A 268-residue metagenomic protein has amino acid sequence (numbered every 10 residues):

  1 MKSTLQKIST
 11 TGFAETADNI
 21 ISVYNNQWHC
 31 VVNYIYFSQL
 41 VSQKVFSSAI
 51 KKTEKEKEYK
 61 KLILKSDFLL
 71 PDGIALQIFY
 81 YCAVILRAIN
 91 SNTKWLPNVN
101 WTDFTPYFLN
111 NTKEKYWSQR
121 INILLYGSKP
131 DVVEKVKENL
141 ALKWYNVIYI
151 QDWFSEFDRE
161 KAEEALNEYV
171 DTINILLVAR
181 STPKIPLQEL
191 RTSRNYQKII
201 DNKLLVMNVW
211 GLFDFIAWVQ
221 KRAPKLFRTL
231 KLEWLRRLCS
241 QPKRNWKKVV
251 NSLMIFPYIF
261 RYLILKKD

Functional and structural regions predicted by a protein language model:
M1-L96: N-terminal nucleotide/polyanion-binding subdomain common to many enzyme families
H29, S118, I200-L204: A short helix->loop->beta-strand "cap" motif at the edges of active sites that frequently abuts
V32-Y34, L70, L124, I175-A179 (+1 more regions): Structural motif
F37-Q39, A75, R180-I185, L212: Short glycine-rich anion-binding loops that position phosphate/pyrophosphate groups of nucleotides and phosphorylated
I78, R222-D268: A transmembrane-helix-recognition feature enriched in membrane-embedded lipid enzymes and envelope glyco-/phospholipid
F79, A83-A165: Conserved beta-alpha
W153-D158, D201-S240: Short, flexible loop segments at boundaries between secondary-structure elements
K161-N202: A contiguous pocket-lining binding segment that forms or flanks enzyme active sites
